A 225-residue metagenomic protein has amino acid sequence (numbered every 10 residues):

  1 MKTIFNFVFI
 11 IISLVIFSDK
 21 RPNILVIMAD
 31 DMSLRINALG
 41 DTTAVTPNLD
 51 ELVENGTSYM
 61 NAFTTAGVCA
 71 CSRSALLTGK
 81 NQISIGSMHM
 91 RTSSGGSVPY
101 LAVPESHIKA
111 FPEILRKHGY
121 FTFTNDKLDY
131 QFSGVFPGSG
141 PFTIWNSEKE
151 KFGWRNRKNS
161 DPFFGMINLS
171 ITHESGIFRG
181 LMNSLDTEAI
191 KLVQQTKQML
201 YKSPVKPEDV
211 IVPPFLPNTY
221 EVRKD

Functional and structural regions predicted by a protein language model:
K2-F5, F17-D225: Formylglycine-dependent sulfatase
I12-S13: N-terminal signal peptide c-region/cleavage motif recognized by signal peptidases
